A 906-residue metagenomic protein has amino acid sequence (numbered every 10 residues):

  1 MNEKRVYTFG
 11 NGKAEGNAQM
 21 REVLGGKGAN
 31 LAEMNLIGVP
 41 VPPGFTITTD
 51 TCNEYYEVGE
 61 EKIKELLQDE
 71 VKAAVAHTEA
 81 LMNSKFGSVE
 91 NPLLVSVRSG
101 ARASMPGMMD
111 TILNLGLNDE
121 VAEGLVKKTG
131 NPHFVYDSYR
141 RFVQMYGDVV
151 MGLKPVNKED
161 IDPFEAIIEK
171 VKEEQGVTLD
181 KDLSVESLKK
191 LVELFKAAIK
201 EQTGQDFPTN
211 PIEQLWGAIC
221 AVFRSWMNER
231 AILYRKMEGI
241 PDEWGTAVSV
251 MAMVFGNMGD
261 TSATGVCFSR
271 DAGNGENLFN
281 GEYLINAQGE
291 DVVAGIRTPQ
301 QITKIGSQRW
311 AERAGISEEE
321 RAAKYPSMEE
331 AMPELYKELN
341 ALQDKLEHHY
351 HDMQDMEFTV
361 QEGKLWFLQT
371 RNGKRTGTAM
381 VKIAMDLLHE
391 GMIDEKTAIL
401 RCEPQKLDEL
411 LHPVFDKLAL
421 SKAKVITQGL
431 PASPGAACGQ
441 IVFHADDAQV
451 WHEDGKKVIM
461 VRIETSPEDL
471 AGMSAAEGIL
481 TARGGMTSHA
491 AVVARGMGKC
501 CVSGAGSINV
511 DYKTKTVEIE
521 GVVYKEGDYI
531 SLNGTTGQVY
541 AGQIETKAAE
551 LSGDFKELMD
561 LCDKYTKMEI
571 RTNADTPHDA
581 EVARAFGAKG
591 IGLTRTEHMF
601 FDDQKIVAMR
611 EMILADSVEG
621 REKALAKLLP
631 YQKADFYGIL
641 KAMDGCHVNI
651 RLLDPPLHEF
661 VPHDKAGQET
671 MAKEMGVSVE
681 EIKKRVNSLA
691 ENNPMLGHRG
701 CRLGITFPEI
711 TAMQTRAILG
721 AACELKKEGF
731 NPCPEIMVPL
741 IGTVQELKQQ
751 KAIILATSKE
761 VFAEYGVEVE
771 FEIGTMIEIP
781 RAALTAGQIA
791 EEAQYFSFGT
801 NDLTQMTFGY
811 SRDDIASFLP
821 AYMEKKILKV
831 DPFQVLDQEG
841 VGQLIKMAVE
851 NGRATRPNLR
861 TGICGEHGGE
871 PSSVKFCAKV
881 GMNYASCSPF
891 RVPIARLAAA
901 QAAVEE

Functional and structural regions predicted by a protein language model:
M1-A423, V450, K456-I459, S466-A471 (+10 more regions): Nucleotide/phosphate-binding sheet-loop regions of phosphoryl- and nucleotidyl-transfer enzymes
K13-R21, S433-A475, V841-N858: C-terminal accessory/binding modules appended to enzymatic or scaffolding proteins
F45, A482-G484, S503-G506, T594 (+2 more regions): Short beta->alpha connector loops at strand-helix junctions that form conserved, small/polar/Pro-enriched
D69, M237, I399-H452, K457-V458 (+5 more regions): Long, charged amphipathic helices and adjacent flexible linkers at domain junctions
R98-S99, L551, L561-E906: Conserved alpha/beta-domain cores
S249, V442, I459-R462, L480 (+3 more regions): Structural motif
K364-W366, I459, I463-S474, M486-V493 (+7 more regions): Glycine-rich phosphate/ribose-binding loops and adjacent secondary-structure elements that form binding surfaces
E477-R483, C501, G862: A short, small-residue-rich loop immediately preceding and capping a beta-strand
